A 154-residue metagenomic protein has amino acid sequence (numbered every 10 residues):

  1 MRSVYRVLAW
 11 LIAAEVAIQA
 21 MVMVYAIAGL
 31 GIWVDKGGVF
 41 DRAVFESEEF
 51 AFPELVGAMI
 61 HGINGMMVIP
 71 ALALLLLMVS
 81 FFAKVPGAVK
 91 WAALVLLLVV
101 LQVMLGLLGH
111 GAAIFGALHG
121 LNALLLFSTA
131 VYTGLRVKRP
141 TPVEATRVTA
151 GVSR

Functional and structural regions predicted by a protein language model:
M1-R154: Polytopic transmembrane helical bundles with strong interfacial aromatic enrichment
